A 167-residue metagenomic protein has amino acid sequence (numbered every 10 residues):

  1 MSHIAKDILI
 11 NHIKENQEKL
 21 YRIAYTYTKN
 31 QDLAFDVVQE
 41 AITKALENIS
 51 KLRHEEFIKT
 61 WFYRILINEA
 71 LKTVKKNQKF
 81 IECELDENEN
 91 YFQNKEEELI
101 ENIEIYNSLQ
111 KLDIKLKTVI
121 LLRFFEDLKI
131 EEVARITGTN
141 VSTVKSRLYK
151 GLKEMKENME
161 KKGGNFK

Functional and structural regions predicted by a protein language model:
M1-R22: A short, charge-rich alpha-helical start-of-domain segment used by transcription regulators
S2, E40-F57, K76-N77: Sigma70-family region 2
L9-N11, E104-D113: Short amphipathic alpha-helical boundary/capping segments
R22, D36-T43, E56-N68: Structural recognition of an alpha-helix C-terminal capping motif at a helix-to-coil junction
R53, R64-C83, K150: Arg/Lys-rich amphipathic alpha helix in sigma70-family domain 2
K72, K79-L109, K129: Internal acidic/polar
V119-R123: A short pre-motif secondary-structure segment
T137-K161: DNA-recognition helix of helix-turn-helix
